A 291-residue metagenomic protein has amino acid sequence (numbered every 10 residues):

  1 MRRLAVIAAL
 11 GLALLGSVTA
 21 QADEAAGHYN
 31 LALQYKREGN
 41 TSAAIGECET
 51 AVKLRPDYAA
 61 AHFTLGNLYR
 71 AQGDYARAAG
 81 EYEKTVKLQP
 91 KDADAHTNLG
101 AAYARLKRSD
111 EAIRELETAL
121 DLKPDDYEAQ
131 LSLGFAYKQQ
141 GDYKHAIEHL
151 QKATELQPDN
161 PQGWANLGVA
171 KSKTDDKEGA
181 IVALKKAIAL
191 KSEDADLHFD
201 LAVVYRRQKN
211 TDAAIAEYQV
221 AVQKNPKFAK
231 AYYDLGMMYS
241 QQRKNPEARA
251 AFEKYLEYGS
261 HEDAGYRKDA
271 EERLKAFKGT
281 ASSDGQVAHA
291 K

Functional and structural regions predicted by a protein language model:
I7-G16: Bacterial N-terminal signal peptides
V18-E49, K53-R55, A59, T64 (+2 more regions): N-terminal leader/linker segments that initiate helical-solenoid repeat arrays
E24-A26, A59-A60, A93-D94, Y127-E128 (+4 more regions): Helix-start (N-cap) detector for alpha-helical repeat units in TPR-like alpha-solenoids, especially tetratricopeptide
A25-A26, Q241-K291: Terminal, low-structured helical/coil segments at or just beyond the last alpha-helical repeat
R37-T50, A71-K84, L106-T118, E128 (+7 more regions): Structural signature of tandem alpha-helical TPR/SEL1-like repeats, specifically the intra-repeat loop/turn
L54, L88, L122, L156 (+3 more regions): Structural marker of alpha-solenoid helical repeat scaffolds
